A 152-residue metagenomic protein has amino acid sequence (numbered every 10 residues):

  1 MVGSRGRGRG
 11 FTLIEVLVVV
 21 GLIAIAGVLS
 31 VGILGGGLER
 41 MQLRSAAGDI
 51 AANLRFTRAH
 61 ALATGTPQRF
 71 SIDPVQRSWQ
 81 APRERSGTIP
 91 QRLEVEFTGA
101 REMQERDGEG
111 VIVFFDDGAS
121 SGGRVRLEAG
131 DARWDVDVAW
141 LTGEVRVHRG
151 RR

Functional and structural regions predicted by a protein language model:
M1-L17, I25-A63, P67-R152: N-terminal helix-rich module
